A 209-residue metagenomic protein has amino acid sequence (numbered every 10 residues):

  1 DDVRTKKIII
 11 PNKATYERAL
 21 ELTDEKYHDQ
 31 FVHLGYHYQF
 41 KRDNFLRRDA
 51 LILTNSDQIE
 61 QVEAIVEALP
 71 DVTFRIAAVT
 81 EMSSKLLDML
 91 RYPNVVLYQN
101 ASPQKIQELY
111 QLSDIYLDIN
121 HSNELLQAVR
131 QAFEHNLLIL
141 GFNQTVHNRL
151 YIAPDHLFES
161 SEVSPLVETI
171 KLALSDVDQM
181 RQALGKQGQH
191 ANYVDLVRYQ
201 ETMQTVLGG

Functional and structural regions predicted by a protein language model:
D2-H28: A short, active-site helix/loop in glycosyltransferases that binds the activated sugar's phosphate group
Y36-D88: Conserved catalytic-core segment of nucleotide-activated headgroup transferases in glycan assembly
H37, V79-M82, V95-L109, N123-L125: Conserved active-site histidine-acidic residue motif and adjacent donor-binding/catalytic loop of glycosyltransferases
Q111-E124, L137: Acidic donor-binding loop of glycosyltransferase active sites
I119-R130, N143, N148-L150: Nucleotide-sugar-dependent
L140-N143, F158-E159: Conserved acidic donor-binding loop of glycosyltransferase catalytic domains
N148-K171: Change "using UDP/GDP/dTDP sugars" to "using nucleotide sugars
S161, S175-G208: A charged, aromatic-enriched C-terminal amphipathic alpha-helix characteristic of glycosyltransferases across folds
